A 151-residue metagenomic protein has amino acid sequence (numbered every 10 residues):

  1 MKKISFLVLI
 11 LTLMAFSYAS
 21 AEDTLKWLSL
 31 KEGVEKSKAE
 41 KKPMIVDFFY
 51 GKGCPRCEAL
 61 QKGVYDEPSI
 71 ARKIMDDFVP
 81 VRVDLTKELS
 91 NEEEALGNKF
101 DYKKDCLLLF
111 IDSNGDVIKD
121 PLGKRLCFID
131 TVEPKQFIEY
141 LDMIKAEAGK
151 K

Functional and structural regions predicted by a protein language model:
I4-M14: Sec-dependent N-terminal signal peptides
A21-E40, L141-G149: N-terminal leader/targeting and pre-domain segments
T24-L28, Y50, E67-N91: Thiol-based oxidoreductase modules, predominantly thioredoxin-like and allied folds used for disulfide exchange
E40-K52: Short active-site neighborhood of thiol/selenol oxidoreductases, capturing the structured segment around
I45-D47, P80, L108: Hydrophobic beta-strand anchors of alpha/beta hydrolase catalytic cores
F49-Y65: Conserved redox-active cysteine motifs that mediate thiol-disulfide chemistry, especially di-cysteine Cys-X(1-2)-Cys
S90-K104: Structural alpha/beta surface segment adjacent to cysteine/selenocysteine redox centers across thiol/disulfide enzymes
K103-K150: Non-catalytic, surface beta->alpha helical segment in thiol-disulfide oxidoreductase systems
